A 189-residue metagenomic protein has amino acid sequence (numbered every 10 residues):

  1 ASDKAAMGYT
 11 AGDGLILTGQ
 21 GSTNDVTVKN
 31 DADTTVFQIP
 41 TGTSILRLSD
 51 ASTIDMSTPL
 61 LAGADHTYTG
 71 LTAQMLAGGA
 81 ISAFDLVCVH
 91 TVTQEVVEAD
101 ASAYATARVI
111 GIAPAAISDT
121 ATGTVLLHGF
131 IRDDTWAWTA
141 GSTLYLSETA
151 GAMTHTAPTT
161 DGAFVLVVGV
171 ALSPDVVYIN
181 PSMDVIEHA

Functional and structural regions predicted by a protein language model:
A1-V36, P40-I54: Self-maturation zones of extracellular/virion spikes and adhesins
D55-A189: Glycine-anchored, exposed beta-strand/edge motif detector
